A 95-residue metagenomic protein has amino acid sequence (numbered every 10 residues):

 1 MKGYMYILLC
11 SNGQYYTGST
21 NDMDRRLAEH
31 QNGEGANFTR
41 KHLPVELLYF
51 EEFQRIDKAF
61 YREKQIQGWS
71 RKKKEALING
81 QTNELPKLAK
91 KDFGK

Functional and structural regions predicted by a protein language model:
M1-A36, R40-E52, F60-K64, T82-K95: GIY-YIG nuclease catalytic motif and its immediate N-terminal context
I56: C2H2-type zinc-finger recognition helix
K64-L77: Short arginine-rich
